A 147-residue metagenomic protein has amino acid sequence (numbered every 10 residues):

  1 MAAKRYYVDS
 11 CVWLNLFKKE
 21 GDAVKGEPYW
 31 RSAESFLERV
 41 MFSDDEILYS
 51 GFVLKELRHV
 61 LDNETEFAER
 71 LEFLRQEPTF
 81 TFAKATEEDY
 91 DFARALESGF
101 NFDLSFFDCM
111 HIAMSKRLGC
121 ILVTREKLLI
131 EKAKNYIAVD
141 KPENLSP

Functional and structural regions predicted by a protein language model:
M1-R5, R39, T81-F82, I112 (+1 more regions): Acidic, PIN/NYN-like endoribonuclease modules and their adjacent C-terminal/linker elements
M1-Y49, L61-E69, S146-P147: Short, well-structured N-terminal submotif of metal-dependent ribonuclease cores
V8, L48-Y49, K84, F106-C109 (+1 more regions): Short beta-strand scaffold positions
V12-W13, V53, D89, H111 (+1 more regions): Alpha-helix capping/helix-boundary segments
N15, H59, D91, I130-E131: Alpha-helical elements of the RecA-like P-loop NTPase motor core of helicases
V24-G26, G99-F102: Short, flexible loop segments at the rims of nucleotide/cofactor-binding pockets, characterized by
F52-K55, R75-F100: Acidic catalytic patch
